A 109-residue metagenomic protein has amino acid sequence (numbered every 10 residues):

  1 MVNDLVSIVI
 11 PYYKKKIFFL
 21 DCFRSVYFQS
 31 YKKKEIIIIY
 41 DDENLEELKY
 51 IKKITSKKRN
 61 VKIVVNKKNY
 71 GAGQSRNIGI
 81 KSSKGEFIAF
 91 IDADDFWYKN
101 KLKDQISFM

Functional and structural regions predicted by a protein language model:
M1-M109: Nucleotide-sugar donor-binding/catalytic module of glycosyltransferases that assemble extracellular/cell-envelope
